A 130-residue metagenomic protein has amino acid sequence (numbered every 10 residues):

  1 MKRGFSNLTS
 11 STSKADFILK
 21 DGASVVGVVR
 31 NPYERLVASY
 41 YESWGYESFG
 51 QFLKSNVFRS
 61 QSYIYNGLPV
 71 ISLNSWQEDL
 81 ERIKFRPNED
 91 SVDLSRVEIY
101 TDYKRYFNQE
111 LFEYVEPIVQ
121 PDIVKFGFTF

Functional and structural regions predicted by a protein language model:
M1-F130: Membrane-interface amphipathic segments in extracytoplasmic regions
